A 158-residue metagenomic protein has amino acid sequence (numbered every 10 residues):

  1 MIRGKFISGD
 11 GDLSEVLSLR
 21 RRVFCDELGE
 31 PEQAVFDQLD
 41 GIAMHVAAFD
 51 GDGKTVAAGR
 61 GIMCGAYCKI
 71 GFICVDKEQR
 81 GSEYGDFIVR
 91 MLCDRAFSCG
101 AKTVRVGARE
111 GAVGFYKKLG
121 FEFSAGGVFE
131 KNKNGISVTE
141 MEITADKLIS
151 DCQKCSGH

Functional and structural regions predicted by a protein language model:
M1-H45, F49-K54, K147-H158: Short amphipathic alpha-helix that is part of the acyltransferase structural core
R20, Y116-K117, F121: Conserved active-site tyrosine of GNAT-family acetyltransferases
A47, K54-I62, K69-C74: Conserved beta-strand in the GNAT
I62-G71, R80, G135-I136: A conserved beta-turn-beta hairpin within the catalytic core of GNAT-like acetyltransferases that forms part
F72, R80, G114-K118: Acidic/histidine-enriched, beta-strand-rich ligand/metal-binding domains
Q79-M91: Conserved acetyl-CoA pyrophosphate-binding loop and the N-cap/start of the following alpha-helix in GNAT-like
A96-R109: Conserved GNAT acetyl-CoA-binding A-motif
G107, E122-I143: Conserved catalytic-core motifs of GNAT/GCN5-like acyltransferases
